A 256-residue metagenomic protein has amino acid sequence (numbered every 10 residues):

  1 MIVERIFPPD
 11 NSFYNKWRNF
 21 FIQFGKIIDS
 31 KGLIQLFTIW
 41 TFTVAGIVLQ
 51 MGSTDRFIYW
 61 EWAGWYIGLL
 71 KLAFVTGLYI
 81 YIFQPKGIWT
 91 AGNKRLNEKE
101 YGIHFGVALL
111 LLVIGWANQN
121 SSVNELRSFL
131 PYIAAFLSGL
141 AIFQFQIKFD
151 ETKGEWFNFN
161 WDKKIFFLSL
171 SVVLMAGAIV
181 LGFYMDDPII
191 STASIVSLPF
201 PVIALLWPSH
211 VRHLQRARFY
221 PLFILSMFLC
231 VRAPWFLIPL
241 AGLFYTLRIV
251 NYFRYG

Functional and structural regions predicted by a protein language model:
M1-A134: N-terminal topogenic module of multi-pass integral membrane proteins
W17-F24, F166, G177, R212-H213 (+1 more regions): Generic hydrophobic, helix-prone segments enriched in Leu/Val/Ile
F24-I39, I103, N160-V173, F183-P188 (+1 more regions): Loop-to-transmembrane boundary segments
F57-W65, S122-V123, K163, H210-F228: Membrane-interface segments at the starts/ends of alpha-helical transmembrane spans
L78-K99, F143-K163, A204-Y220, F253-G256: Cytoplasmic membrane-interface regions of multi-pass membrane proteins
G102-L110, W161-L174, Y220-P234: Small-residue-rich segments of transmembrane alpha-helices in multi-pass membrane proteins, especially helix faces
G115-V196: Membrane-proximal helix-loop-helix units in multi-pass membrane proteins
T192-G256: C-terminal transmembrane-bundle signature of multipass membrane proteins, characterized by strong activation on
